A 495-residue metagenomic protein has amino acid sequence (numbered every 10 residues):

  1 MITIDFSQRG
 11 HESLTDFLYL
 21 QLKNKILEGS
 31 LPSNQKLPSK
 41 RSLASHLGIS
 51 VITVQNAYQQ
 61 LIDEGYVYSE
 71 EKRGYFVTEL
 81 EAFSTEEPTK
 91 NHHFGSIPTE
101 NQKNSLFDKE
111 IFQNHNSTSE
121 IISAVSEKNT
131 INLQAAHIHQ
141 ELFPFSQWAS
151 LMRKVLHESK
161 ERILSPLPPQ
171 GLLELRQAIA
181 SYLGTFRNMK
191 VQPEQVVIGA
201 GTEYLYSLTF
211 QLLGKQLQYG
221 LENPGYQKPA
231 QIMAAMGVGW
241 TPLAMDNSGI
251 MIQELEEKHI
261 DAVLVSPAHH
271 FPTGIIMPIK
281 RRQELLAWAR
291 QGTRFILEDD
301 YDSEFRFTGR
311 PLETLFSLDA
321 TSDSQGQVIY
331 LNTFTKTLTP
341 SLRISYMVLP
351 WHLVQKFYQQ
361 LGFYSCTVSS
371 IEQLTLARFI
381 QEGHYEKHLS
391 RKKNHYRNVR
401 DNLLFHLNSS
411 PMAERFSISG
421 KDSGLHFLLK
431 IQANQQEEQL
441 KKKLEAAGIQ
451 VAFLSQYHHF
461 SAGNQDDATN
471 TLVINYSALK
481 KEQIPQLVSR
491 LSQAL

Functional and structural regions predicted by a protein language model:
M1-R153, H352, G362-S369, Q373 (+8 more regions): N-terminal basic, amphipathic alpha-helical segments
H137-Q140, H270-P272, D302-F305, F363: Short histidine/acidic/glycine/proline-rich micro-motifs that form metal- and phosphate-coordinating active-site loops
M152-G292, L297, E304-F305, L312-D323 (+1 more regions): Conserved core of the PLP fold type I
I179, Q227-I232, I260, L297 (+6 more regions): A generic "structured core" feature
V197, G239-L243, I329, S419 (+1 more regions): General small-molecule cofactor/ligand-binding pocket signal
M233, L255, G326-V328, L342 (+8 more regions): Domain-scale detector for complete catalytic domains at protein termini or as standalone homologs
S324, I329-N394: Conserved core segment of the aminotransferase class I/II
